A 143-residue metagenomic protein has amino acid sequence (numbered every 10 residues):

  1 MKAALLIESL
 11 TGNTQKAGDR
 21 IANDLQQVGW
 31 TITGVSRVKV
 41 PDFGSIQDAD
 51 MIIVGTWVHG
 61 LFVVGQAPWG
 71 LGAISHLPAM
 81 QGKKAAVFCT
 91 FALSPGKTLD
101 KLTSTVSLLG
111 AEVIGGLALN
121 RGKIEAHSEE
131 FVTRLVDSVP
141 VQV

Functional and structural regions predicted by a protein language model:
M1-A4: Extreme N-terminal starter segment of soluble prokaryotic enzymes
L6-E8, F88: Short hydrophobic segments within beta-strands
N13-K16, A22-V35, D48-V143: FMN-binding flavodoxin-like domain, especially the glycine-rich phosphate-binding loop
S36-P41: Short acidic loop-to-helix transition motifs that present clustered carboxylates
